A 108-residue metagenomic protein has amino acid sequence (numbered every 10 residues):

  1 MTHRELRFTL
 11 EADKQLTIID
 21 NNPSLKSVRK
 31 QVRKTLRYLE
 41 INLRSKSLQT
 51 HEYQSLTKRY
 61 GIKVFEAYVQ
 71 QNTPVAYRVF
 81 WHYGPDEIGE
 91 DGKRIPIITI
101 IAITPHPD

Functional and structural regions predicted by a protein language model:
M1-R4, N21-P23, Y60-D108: Enriched for short, Lys/Arg-rich terminal
M1-Y38: Arg/Lys-rich, positively charged N-terminal/basic patches that mediate binding to nucleic acids
H3-R4, F8, S45-Q49, V75: Noncatalytic linker/hinge segments flanking ATPase motor cores
K14, L56, D108: A short acidic, often aromatic-flanked loop/helix-cap motif at beta-alpha or helix-coil junctions that lines enzyme
S24-V28, S45, G92: Short, surface-exposed helix-loop/turn micro-motifs enriched in polar/charged residues
I41-N72: A short, surface-exposed loop/turn module that caps and links secondary-structure elements
